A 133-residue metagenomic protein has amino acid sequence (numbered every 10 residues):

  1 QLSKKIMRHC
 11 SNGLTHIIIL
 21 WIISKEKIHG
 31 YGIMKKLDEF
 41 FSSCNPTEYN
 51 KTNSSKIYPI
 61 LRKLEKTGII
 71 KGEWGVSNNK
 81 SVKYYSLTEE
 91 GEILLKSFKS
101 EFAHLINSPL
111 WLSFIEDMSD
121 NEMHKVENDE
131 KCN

Functional and structural regions predicted by a protein language model:
Q1-G13, F98-S108: Intrinsically disordered, low-complexity serine/threonine- and proline-rich regulatory segments
R8-H9, L61, E116-D120: Short, contiguous hydrophobic alpha-helices characteristic of membrane insertion segments
R8-K56: N-terminal helix-turn-helix DNA-binding core of bacterial DNA-binding proteins
Y58-E65: Short, hydrophobic-biased segments on the C-terminal half of alpha helices that form "recognition helices"
E65-S81, S86: Beta-hairpin "wing" of winged helix-turn-helix
S81-K99: Basic, amphipathic "hinge/linker" alpha-helix immediately C-terminal to the N-terminal HTH DNA-binding motif
I93-N133: Amphipathic alpha-helical dimerization/coiled-coil segments that flank or bridge DNA-binding/regulatory modules
